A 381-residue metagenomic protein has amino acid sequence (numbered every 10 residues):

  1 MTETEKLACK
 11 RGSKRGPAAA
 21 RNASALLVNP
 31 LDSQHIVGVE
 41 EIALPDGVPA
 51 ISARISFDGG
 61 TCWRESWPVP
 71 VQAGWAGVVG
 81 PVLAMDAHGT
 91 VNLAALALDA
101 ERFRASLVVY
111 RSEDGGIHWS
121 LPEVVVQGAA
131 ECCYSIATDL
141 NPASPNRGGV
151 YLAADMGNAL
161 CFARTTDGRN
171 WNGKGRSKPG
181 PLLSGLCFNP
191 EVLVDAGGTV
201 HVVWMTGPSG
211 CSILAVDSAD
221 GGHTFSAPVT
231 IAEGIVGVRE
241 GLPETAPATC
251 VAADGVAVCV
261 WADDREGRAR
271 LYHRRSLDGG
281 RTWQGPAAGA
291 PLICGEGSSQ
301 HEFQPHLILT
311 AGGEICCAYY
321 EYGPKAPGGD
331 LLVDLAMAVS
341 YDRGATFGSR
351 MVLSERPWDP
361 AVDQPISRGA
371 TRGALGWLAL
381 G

Functional and structural regions predicted by a protein language model:
M1-G381: C-terminal PAP-associated
